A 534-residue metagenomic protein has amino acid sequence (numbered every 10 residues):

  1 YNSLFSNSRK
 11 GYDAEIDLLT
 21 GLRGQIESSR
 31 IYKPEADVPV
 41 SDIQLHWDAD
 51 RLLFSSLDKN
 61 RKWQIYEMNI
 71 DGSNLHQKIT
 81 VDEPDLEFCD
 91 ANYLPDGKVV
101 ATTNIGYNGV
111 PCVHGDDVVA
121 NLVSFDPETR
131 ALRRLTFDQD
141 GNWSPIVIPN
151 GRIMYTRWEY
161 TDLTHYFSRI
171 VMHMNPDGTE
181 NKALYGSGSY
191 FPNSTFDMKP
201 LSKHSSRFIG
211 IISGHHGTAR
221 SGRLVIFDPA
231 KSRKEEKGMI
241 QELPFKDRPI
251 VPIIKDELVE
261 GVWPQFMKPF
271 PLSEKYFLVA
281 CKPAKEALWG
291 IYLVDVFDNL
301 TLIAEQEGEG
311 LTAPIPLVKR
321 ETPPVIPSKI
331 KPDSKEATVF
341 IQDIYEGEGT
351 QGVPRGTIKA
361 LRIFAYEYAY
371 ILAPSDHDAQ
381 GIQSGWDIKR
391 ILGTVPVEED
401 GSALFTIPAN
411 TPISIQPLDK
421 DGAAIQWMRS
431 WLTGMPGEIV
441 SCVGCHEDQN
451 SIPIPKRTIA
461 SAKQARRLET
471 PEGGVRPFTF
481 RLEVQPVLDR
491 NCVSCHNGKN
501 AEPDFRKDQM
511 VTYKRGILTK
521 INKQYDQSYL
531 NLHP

Functional and structural regions predicted by a protein language model:
Y1-D400, T406, I425-G444, I452: Sequence signature of WD/YWTD-type beta-propeller architectures
V294-V296, D376-E398, T406-G444, Q449-P534: Solvent-exposed helix-loop boundary motif
